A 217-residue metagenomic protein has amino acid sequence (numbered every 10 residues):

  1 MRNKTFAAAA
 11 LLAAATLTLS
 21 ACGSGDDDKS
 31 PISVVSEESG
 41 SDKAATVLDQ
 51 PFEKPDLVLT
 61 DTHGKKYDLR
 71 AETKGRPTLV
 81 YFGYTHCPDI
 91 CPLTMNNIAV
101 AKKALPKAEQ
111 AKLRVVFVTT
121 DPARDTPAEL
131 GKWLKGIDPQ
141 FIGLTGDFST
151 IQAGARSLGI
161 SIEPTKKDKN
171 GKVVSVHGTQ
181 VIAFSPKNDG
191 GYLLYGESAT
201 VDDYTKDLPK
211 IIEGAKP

Functional and structural regions predicted by a protein language model:
M1-A9: Bacterial N-terminal signal peptides that target proteins for export
L17-A21: C-terminal motif of bacterial Sec signal peptides marking the signal peptidase cleavage site
G23-D26: Bacterial signal peptide processing site
V35-A71: N-terminal "domain-start" segment that seeds a small globular fold
F52-K54, T62, K74-P77, Q110-L113 (+3 more regions): Extracytoplasmic
L69-I98: Short active-site neighborhood of thiol/selenol oxidoreductases, capturing the structured segment around
L93-G154: Structural microenvironment flanking redox-active thiols in thiol-disulfide oxidoreductases
T150-D207: Thiol/disulfide oxidoreductase modules built on the thioredoxin-like
